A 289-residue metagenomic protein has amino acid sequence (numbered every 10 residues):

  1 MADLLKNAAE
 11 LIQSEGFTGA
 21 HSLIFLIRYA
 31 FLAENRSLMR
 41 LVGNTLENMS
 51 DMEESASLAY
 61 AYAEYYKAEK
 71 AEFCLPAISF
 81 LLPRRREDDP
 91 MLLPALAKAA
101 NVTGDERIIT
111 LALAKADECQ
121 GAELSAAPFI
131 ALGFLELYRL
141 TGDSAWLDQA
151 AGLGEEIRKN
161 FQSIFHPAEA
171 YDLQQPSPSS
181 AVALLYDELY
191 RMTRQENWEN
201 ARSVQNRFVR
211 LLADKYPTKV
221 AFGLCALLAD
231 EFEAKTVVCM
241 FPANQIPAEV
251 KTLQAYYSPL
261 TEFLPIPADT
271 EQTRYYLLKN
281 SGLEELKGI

Functional and structural regions predicted by a protein language model:
M1-I289: Glycan-recognition and catalytic cores of secretory/periplasmic carbohydrate-active enzymes
